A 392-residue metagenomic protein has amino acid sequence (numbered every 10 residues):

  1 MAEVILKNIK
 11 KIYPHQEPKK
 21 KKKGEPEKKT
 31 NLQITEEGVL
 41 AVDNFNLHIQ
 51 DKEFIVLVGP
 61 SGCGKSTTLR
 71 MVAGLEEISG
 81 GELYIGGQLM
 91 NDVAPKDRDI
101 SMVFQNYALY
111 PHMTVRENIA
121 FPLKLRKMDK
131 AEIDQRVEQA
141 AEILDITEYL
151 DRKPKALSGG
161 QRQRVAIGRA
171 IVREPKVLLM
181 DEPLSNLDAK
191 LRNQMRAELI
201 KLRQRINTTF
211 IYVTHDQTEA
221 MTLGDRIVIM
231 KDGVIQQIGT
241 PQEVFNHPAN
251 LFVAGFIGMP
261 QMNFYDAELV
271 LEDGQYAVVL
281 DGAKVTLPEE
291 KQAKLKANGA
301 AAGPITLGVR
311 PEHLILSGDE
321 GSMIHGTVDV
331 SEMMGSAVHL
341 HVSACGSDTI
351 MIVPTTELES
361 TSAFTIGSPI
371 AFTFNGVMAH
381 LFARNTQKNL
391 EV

Functional and structural regions predicted by a protein language model:
P18, M262, E272-V392: Non-catalytic connector elements of ABC transporters
F45-V56: Pre-Walker A (P-loop) beta-loop-beta motif of ABC nucleotide-binding domains
V58-P60: The feature captures the beta-strand-to-loop junction immediately N-terminal to the Walker
S66-L69, V165: ABC ATPase nucleotide-binding domain helices that frame the ATP-binding cleft
A73: Helix-to-loop junction immediately C-terminal to a conserved catalytic motif
G81-L89: Conserved ABC transporter NBD signature motif
P95-F256: ABC ATPase nucleotide-binding domains
